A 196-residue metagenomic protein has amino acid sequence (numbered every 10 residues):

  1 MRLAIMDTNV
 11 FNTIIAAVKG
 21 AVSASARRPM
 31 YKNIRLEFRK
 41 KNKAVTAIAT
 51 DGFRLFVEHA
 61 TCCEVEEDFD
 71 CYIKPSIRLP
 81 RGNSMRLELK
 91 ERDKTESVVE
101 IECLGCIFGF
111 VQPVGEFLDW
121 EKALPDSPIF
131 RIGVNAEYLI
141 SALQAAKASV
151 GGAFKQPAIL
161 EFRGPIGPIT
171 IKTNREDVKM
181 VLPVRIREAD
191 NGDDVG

Functional and structural regions predicted by a protein language model:
M1-G196: DNA polymerase processivity clamps
